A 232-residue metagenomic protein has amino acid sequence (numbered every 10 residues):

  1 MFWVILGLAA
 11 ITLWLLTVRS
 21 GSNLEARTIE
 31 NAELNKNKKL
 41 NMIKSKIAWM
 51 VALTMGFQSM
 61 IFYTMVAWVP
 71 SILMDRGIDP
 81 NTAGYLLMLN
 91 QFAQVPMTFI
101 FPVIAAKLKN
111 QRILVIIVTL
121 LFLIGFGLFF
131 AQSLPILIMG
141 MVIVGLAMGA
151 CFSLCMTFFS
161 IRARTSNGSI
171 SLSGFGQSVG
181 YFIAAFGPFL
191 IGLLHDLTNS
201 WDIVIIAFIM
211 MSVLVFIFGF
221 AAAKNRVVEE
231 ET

Functional and structural regions predicted by a protein language model:
M1, L73-M74, I104-A106, L190-N199: Interfacial helix-cap and linker-helix signal at transmembrane-aqueous boundaries of multi-pass secondary transporters
M1-S22, W68: Helix-loop-helix hairpin linking two adjacent transmembrane segments in secondary transporters
L15-L40, E229-T232: Flexible cytoplasmic inter-helical loops of multi-pass small-molecule transporters
K44-T98: Extracytoplasmic gate region of multi-pass secondary transporters
M97-N110: Helix-to-loop junctions at the C-terminal end of transmembrane segments in multipass secondary transporters
I113-L128: Structural signature of the two symmetry-related core transmembrane helices
A150-R164: Intracellular juxtamembrane helix-capping segments at the cytosolic ends of symmetry-related transmembrane helices
A163-F208, G219: A late C-terminal transmembrane helix in Major Facilitator Superfamily
